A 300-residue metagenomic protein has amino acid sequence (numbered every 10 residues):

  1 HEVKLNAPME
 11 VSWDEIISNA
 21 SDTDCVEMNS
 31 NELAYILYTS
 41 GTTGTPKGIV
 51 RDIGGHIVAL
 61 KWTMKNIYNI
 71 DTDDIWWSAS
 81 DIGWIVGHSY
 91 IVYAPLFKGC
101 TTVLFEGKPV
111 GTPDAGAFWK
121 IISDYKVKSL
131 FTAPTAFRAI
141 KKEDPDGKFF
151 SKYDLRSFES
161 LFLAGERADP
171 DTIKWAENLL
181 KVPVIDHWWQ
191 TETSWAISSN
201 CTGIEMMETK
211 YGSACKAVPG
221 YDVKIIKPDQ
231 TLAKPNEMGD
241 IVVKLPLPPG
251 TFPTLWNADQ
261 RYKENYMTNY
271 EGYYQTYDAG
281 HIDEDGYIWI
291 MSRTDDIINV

Functional and structural regions predicted by a protein language model:
H1-E15, S123, P134: Structural core segment of the AMP-binding/adenylate-forming
A7-Y38, T45, L60, N69-I75: Conserved pre-ATP/AMP-binding loop-to-beta segment of ANL
I16, R167, M206-N257, T268 (+1 more regions): Adenylate-forming AMP-binding core of the ANL superfamily, especially NRPS adenylation
T39, K234-N236, V242-V300: Conserved ATP-binding/catalytic segment of the ANL
P46-G48, A59-N66, W119, F137-D144 (+7 more regions): Adenylate-forming
I57-I75, I85-S129, K142-K148: Conserved AMP-binding/adenylation subdomain of ANL enzymes
D81, G165, W189, C215 (+1 more regions): Active-site glycine-centered loops adjacent to acidic/histidine catalytic or metal-binding residues that shape
C100, K128-T132, K141-E208, D222 (+1 more regions): Gly/Ser/Thr-rich phosphate-binding loop
